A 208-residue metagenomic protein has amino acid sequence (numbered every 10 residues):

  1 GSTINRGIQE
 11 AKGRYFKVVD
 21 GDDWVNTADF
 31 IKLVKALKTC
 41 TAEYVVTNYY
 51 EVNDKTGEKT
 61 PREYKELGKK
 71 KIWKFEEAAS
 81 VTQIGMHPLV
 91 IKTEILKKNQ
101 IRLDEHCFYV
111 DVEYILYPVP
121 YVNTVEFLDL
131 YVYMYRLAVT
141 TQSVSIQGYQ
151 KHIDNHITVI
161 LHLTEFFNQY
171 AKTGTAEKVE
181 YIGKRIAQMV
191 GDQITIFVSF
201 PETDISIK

Functional and structural regions predicted by a protein language model:
G1-A11: Glycine-rich, basic loop-to-helix element that forms the pyrophosphate-binding segment of sugar-nucleotide handling
I4, G21-E126, Y133-K151: Donor-binding/catalytic cores of nucleotide-activated saccharide and glycerol-phosphate transferases/polymerases
E10, W24, Y121, F166-Q169 (+1 more regions): Active-site catalytic microenvironments for nucleophilic, acid-base chemistry
F16: Short aromatic/hydrophobic "clamp" motif used to bind/position activated sugar donors
H106-V110, F127, G174-I182: Short, surface-exposed helix-loop/turn micro-motifs enriched in polar/charged residues
R136-K208: C-terminal subregions of glycosyltransferases and related glycan-biosynthesis enzymes
